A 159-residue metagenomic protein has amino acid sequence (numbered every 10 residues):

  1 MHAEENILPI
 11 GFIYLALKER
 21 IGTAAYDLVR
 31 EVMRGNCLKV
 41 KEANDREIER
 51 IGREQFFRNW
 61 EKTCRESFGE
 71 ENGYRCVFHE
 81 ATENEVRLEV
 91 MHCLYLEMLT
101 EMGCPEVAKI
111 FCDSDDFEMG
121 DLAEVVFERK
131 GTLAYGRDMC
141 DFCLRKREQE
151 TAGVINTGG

Functional and structural regions predicted by a protein language model:
M1-H2: N-terminal leader/targeting and assembly helices and adjacent pre-domain segments
E5, A134-G136: Short, contiguous, pocket-lining structural segments that sit at or immediately flank catalytic/ligand-binding sites
E5-G11, L15-M102: Amphipathic interaction/junction segments at domain boundaries or subunit interfaces
V77-A134: Short, hydrophobic/π-rich interface segment
T82, K146-E148: Short acidic-glycine loop/turn motifs at beta-strand connectors
Y95-M98, E148-G153: Short, charged/polar, Gly/Pro-enriched secondary-structure boundary elements
M139-K146: C-terminal edge-of-domain segments
